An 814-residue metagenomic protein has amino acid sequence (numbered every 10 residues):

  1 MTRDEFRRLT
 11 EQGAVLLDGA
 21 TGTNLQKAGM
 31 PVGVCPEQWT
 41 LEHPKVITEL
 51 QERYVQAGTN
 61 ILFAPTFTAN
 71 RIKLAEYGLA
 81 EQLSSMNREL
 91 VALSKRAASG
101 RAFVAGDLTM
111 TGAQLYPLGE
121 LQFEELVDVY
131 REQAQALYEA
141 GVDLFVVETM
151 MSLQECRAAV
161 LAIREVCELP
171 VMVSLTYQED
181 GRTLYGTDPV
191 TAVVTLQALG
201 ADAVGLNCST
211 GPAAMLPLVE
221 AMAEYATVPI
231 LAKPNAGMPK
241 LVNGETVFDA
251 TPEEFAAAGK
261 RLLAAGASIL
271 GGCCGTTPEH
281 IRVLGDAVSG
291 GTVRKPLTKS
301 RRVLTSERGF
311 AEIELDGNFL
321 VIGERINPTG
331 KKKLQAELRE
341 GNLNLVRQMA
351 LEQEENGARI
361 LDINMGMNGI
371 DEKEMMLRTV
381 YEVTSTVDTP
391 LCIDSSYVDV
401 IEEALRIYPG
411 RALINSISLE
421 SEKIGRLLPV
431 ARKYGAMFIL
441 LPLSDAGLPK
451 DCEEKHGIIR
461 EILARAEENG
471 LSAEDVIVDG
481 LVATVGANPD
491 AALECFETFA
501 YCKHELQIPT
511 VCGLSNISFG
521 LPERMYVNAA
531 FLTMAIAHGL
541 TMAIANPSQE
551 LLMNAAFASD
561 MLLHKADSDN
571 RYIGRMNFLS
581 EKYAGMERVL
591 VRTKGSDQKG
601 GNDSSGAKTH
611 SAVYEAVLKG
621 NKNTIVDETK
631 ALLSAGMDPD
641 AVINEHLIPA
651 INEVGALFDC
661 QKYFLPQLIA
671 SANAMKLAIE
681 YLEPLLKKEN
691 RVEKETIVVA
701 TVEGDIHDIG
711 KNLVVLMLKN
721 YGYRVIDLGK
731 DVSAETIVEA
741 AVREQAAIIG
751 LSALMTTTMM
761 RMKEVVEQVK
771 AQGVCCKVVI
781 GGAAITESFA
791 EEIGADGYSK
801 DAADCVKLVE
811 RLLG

Functional and structural regions predicted by a protein language model:
M1-D479, A483-G814: Domain-level signal for soluble alpha/beta catalytic cores
